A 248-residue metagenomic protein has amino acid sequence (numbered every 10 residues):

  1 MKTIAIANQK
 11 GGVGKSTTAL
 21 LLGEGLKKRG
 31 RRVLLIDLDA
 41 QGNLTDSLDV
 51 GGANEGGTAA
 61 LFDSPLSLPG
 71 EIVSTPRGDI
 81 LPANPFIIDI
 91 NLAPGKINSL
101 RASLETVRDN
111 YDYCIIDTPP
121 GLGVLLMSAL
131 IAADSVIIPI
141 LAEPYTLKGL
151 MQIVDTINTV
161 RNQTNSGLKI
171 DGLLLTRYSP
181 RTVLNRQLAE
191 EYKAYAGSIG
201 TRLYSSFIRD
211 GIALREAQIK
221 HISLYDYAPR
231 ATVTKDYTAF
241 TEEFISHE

Functional and structural regions predicted by a protein language model:
M1-E248: P-loop NTP-binding core
